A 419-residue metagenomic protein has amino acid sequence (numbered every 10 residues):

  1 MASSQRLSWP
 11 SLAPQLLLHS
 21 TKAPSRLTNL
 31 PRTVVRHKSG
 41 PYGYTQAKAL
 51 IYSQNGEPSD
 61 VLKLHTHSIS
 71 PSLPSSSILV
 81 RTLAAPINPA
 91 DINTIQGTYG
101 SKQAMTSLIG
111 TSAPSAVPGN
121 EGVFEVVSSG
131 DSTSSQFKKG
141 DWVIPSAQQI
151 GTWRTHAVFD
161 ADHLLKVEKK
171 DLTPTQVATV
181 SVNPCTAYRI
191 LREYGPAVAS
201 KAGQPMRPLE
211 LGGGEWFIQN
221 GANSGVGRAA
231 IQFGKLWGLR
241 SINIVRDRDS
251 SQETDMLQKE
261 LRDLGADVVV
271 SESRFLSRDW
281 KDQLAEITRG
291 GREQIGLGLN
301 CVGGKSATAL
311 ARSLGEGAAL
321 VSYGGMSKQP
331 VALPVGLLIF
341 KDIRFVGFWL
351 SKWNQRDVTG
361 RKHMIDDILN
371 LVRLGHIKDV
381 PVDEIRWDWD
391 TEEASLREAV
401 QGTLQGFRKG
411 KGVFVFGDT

Functional and structural regions predicted by a protein language model:
M1-Q46: N-terminal mitochondrial targeting presequence
S68-I87, Y99-G151: Glycine-rich beta-strand-centered segment in the early N-terminal region that forms part of a ligand/cofactor-binding
L108-N120, W142-G221: NAD(P)H dinucleotide-binding glycine-rich loop of Rossmann-like/cofactor-binding domains, especially the beta1-alpha1
A178-F275: Mid-domain Rossmann-like dinucleotide-binding core that forms the NAD(H)/NADP(H) cofactor-binding site
M206-G212, D255, R262-V346: Glycine-rich cofactor phosphate-binding loops and adjacent beta1-alpha1 units of small-molecule cofactor enzyme domains
A318-Y323, L333-D379: Rossmann-fold dehydrogenase core element
R356-T419: C-terminal hydrophobic helical "lid"/dimerization subdomain of Rossmann-like NAD(P)H-dependent oxidoreductases
